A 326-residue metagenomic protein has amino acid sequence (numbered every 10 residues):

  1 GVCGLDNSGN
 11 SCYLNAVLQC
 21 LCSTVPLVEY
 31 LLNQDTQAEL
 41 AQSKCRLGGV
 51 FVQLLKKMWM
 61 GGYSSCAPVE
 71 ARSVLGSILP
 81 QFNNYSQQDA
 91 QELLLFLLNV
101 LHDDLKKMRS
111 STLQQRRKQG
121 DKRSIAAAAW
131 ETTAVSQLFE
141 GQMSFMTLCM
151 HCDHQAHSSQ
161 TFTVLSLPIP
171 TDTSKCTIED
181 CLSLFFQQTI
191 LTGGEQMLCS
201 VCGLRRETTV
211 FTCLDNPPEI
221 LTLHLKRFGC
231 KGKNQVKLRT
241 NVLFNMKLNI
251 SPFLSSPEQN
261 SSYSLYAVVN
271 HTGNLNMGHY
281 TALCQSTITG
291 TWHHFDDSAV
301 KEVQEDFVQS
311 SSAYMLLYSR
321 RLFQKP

Functional and structural regions predicted by a protein language model:
G1-G4, G9, G141, G203 (+2 more regions): Glycine-centered flexibility sites
G1-K118, S159, S166-I169, D180 (+3 more regions): USP/UBP deubiquitinase core
L5, Q142-F145, T192-E195: Residue-level signal for mature regions of secreted extracellular proteins and peptides
D6, M150, M197-S200: Cys/His/Pro-rich metal-binding microdomains
Q34-D35, L113, R117, D121 (+3 more regions): Exposed substrate/partner-binding surface patches
S136-A156, P217: Structured, non-catalytic alpha/beta "coupling" segments that mediate domain-domain communication and provide generic
